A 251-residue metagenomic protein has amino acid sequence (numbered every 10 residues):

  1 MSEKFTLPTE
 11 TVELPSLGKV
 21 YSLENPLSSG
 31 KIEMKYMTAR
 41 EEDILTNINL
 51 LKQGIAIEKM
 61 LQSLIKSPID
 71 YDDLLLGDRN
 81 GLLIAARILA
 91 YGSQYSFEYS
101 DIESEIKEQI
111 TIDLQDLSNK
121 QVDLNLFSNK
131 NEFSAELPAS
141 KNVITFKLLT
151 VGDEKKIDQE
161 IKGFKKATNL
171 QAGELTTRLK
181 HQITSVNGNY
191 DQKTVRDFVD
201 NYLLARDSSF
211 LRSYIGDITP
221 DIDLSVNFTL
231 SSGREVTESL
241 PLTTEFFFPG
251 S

Functional and structural regions predicted by a protein language model:
M1-S251: Long C-terminal interaction/binding lobes of large macromolecular proteins
